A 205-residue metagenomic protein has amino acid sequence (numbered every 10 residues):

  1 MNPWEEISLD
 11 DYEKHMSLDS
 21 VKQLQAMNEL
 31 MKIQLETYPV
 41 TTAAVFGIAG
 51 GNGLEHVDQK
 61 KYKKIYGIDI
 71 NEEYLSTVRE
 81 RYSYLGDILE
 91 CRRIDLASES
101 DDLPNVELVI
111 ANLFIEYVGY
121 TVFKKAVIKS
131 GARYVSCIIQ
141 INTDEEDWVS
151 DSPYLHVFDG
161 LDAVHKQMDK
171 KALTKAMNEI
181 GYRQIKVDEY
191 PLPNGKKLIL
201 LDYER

Functional and structural regions predicted by a protein language model:
M1-T42, F46-P104, T121, K125 (+1 more regions): Class I (Rossmann-like) S-adenosyl-L-methionine-dependent methyltransferase catalytic domain, capturing the SAM-binding
E107-T121: A short SAM/SAH-binding and catalytic strip from SAM-dependent methyltransferases
V118, G131-A132: Helix-to-beta-strand junctions that scaffold the AdoMet/dcAdoMet cofactor pocket in Class I SAM-dependent enzymes
